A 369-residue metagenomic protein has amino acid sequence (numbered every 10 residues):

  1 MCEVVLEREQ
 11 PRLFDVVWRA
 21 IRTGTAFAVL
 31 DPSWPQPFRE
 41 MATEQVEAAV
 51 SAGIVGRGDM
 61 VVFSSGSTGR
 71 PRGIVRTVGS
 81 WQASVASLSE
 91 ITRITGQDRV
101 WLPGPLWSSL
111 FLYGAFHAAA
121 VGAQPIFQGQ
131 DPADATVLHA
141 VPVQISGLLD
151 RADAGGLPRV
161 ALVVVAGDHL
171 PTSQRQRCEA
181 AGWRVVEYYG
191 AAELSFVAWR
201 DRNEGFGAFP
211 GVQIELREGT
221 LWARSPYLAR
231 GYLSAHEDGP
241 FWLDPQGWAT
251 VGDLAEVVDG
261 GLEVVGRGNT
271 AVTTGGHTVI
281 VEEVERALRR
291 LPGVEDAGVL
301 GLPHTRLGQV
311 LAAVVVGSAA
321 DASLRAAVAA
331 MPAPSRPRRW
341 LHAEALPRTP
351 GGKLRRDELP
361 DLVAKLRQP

Functional and structural regions predicted by a protein language model:
C2-V4, R8-E9, A48-F63, R93-R99: Conserved pre-ATP/AMP-binding loop-to-beta segment of ANL
V5-A20, W34, L102-V121: Conserved coil-to-alpha-helix start sites within the AMP-binding
A26, V75-I91, R99-R151, L162 (+1 more regions): AMP-binding/adenylate-forming
G58-A86: Conserved AMP-binding A3 loop
D150-E204, Q213-E215: Gly/Ser/Thr-rich phosphate-binding loop
A208, R217-G247, R267, H277-V279: Conserved ATP/PPi-binding loop(s) of AMP-dependent carboxylate-activating enzymes
S225, G247, G252-S335: AMP-binding/adenylate-forming catalytic core of the ANL superfamily
P332-L354: AMP-binding/adenylate-forming catalytic domain of the ANL superfamily
